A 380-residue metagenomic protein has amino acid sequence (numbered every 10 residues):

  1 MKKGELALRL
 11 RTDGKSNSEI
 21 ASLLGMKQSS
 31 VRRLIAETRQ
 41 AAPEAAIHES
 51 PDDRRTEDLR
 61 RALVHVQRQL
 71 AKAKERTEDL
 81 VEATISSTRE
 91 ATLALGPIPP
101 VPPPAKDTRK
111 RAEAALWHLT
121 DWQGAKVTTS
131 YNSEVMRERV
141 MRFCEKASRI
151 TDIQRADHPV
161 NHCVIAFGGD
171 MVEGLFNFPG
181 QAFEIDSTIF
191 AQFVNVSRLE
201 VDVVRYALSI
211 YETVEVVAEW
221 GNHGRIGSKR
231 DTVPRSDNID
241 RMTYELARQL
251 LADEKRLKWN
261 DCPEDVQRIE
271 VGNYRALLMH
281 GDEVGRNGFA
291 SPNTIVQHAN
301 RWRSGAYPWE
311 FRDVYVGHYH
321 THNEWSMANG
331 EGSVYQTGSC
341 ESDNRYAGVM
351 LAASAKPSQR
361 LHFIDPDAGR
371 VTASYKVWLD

Functional and structural regions predicted by a protein language model:
M1-K15: Short, amphipathic alpha-helical "recognition" segments used to contact nucleic acids or chromatin
E19-S22: Short alpha-helical "recognition helix" segments of helix-turn-helix
K27-D157, D365-D367, W378-D380: Basic, amphipathic N-terminal segments that precede the first structured/catalytic domain
P102-L119, S133-A247: Core catalytic region of metal-dependent phosphoesterases/phosphodiesterases, especially metallo-beta-lactamase-like
T120-W122, G169-M171, G221-G224, G281-E283 (+2 more regions): Active-site metal-binding loops of divalent metal-dependent hydrolases
L208, R235-E264, G272-V377: Conserved beta-sheet core of the metallophosphoesterase superfamily
